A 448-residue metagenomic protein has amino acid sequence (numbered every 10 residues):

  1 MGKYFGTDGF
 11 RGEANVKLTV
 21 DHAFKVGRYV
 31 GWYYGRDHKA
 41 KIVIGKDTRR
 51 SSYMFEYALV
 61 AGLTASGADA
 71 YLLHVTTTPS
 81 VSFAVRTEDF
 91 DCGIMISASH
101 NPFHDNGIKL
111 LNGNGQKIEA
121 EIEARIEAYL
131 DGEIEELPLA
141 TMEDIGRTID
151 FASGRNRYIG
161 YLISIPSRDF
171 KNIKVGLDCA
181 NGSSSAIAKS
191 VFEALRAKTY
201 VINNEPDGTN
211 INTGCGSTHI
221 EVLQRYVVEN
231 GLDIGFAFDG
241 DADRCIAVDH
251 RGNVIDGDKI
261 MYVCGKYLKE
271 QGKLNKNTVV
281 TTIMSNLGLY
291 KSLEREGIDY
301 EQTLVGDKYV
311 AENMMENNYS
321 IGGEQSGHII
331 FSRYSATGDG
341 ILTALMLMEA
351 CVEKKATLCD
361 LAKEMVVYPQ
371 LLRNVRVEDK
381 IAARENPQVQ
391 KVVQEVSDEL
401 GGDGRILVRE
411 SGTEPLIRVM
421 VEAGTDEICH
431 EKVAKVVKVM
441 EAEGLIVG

Functional and structural regions predicted by a protein language model:
M1-A61, A65-S66, I145-V175, I381-E385: An N-terminal, well-structured beta->alpha segment
F5-G6, I44, A70-H74, M95-I96 (+7 more regions): General beta-strand structural signal in soluble alpha/beta enzymes
D8, I44, V81, I94 (+11 more regions): Buried hydrophobic positions in well-ordered alpha/beta secondary-structure cores of metabolic enzymes
E13, N106-V228: Gly/Ser/Thr-enriched, mixed-charge loops and adjacent short helices that form phosphate/oxyanion-binding elements
R36, K41-D105, S190-V248: N-terminal small/polar loop signature for handling phosphorylated ligands or for N-terminal nucleophile
G45-D47, L177-C179, D249, R333 (+1 more regions): Short glycine-centered, acidic/aromatic-flanked micro-motifs in structured strand/loop junctions that mark active-site
A124-I159, S164, H250-G322, I330-F331: Proline/glycine-rich low-complexity loops and linkers
I234, Q271-G448: Phosphate-binding and adjacent anionic-ligand microenvironments
